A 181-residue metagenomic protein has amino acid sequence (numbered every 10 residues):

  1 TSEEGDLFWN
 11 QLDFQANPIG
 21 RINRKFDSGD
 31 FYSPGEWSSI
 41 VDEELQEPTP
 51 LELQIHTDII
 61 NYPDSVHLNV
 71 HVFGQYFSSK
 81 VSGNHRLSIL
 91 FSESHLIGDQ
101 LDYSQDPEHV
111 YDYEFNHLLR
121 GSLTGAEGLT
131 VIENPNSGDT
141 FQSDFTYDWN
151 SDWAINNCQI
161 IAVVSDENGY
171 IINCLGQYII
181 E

Functional and structural regions predicted by a protein language model:
T1-E181: Short, conserved sequence motifs used for protein processing/export or organelle targeting and for catalysis
